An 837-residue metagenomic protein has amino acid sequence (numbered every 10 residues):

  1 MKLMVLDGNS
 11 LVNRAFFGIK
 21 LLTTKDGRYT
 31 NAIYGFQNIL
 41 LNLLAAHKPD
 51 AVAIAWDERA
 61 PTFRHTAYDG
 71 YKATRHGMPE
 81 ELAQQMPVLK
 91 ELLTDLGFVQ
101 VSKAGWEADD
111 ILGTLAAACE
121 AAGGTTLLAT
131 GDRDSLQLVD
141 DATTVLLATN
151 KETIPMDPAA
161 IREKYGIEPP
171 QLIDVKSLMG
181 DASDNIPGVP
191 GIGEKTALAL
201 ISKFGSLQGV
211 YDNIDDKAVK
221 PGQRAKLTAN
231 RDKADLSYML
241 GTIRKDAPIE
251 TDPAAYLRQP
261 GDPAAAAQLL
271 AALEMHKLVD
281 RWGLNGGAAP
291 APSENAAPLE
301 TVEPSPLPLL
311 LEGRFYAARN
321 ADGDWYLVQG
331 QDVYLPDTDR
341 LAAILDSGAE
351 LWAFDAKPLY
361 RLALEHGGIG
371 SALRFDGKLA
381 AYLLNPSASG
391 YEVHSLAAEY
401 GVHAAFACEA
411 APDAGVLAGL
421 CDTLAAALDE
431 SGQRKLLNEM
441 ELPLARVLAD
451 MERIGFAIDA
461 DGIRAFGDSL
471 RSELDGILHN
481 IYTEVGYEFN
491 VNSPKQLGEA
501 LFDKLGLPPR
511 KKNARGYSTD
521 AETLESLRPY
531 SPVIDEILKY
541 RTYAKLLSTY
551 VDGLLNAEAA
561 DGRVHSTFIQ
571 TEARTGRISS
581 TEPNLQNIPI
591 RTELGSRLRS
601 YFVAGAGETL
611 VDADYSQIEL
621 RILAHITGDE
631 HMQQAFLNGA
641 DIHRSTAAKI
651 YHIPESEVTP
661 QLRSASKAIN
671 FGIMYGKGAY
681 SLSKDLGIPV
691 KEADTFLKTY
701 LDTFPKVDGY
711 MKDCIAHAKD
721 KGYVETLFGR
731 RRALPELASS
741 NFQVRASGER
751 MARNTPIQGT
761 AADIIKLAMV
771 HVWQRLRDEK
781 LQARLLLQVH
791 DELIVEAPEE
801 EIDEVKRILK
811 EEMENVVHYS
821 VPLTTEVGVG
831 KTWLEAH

Functional and structural regions predicted by a protein language model:
L3-M4, G8-A53, D69-G70, T74-E81 (+4 more regions): Conserved RNase H-like, two-metal-ion catalytic cores of nucleic-acid enzymes
L22-T23, A73-I249: Extended two-metal-dependent nuclease catalytic cores across DNA- and RNA-processing enzymes
E152-K176, S183, G323-L448, S472 (+1 more regions): Active-site-proximal helix-loop-helix substrate-binding element of RNase H-like nuclease domains
N230-D339, S347-A356, A410-E593, T609 (+6 more regions): Conserved "right-hand" nucleotidyltransferase catalytic core of DNA-directed polymerases
Y360, H366, R374, K378-A407 (+3 more regions): Function-dense linear segments that define catalytic or interfacial modules in macromolecule-processing proteins
L428-M440, L444, I764, A768-V789 (+1 more regions): Active-site palm subdomain of RNA-directed nucleic acid polymerases
R453, D561, H565-S566, Q570-A573 (+4 more regions): Conserved catalytic core of nucleic-acid polymerases
S472-H479, T483-I534, D702-R750, N754-P756 (+1 more regions): C-terminal polymerase-core module
